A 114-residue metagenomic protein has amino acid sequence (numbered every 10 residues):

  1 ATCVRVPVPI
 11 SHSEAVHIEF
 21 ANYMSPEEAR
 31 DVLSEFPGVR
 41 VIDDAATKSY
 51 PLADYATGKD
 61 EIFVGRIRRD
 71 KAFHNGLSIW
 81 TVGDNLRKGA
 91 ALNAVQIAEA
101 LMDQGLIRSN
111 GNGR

Functional and structural regions predicted by a protein language model:
A1-S78: C-terminal substrate-binding/catalytic lobe of Rossmann-fold NAD(P)-dependent oxidoreductases
H74-R114: Generic C-terminus detector
